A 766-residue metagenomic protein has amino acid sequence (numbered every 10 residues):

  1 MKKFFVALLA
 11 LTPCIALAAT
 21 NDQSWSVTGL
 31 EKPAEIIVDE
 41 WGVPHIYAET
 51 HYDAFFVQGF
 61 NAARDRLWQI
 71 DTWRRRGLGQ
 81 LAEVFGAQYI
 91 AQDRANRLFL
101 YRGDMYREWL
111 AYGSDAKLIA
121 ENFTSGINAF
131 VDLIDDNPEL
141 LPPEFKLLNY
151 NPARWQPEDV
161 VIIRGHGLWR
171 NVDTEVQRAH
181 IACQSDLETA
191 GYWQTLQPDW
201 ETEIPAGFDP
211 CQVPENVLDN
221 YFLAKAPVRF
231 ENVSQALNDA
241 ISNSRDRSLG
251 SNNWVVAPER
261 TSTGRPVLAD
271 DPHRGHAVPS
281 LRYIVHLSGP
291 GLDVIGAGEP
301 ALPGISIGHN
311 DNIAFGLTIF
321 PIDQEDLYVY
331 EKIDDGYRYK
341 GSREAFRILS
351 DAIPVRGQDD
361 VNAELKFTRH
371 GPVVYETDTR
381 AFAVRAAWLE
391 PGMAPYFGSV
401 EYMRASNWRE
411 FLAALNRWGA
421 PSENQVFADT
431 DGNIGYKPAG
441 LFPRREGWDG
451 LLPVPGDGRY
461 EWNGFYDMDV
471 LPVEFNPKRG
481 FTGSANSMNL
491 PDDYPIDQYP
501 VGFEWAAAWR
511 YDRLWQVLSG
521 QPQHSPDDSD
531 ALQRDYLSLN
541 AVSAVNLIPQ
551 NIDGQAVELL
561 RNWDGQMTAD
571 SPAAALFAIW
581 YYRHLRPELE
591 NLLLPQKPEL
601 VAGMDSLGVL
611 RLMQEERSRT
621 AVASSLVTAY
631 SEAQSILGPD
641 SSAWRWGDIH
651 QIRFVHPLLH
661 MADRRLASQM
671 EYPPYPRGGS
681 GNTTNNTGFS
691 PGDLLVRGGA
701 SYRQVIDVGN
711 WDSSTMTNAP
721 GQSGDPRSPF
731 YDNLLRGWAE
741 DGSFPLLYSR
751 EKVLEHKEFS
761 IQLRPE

Functional and structural regions predicted by a protein language model:
M1-F4: Positively charged n-region of N-terminal signal peptides that target proteins for export
V6-C14: Bacterial N-terminal signal peptides
T20-V267, P272, V278, G291 (+1 more regions): Substrate-recognition/specificity elements adjacent to catalytic centers across diverse enzyme folds
A54-V57, D104-L118, R385, F397-Y402 (+3 more regions): Second-shell loop/turn segments in exported
G77, Y101, A116-I119, F123-G126 (+5 more regions): Stable alpha-helical elements in mature extracytoplasmic
S248, L287-P300, G304, G308-I313 (+1 more regions): Glycine- and hydrophobic-rich flexible loops that cap the catalytic core of alpha/beta enzyme folds
Y330, Y375, A420-Q521, M567-A569 (+1 more regions): Hydrophobic alpha-helical segments
I496, P500-Q555, I636-E766: Terminal end segments
